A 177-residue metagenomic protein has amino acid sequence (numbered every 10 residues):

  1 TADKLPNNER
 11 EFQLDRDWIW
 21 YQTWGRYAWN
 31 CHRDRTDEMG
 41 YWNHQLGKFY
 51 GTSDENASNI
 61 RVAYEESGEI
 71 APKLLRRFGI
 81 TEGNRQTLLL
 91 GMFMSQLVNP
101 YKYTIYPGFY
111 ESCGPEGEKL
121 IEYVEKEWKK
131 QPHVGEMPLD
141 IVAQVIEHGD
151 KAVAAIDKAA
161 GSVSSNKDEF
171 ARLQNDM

Functional and structural regions predicted by a protein language model:
A2-M177: C-terminal non-catalytic alpha-helical accessory regions
